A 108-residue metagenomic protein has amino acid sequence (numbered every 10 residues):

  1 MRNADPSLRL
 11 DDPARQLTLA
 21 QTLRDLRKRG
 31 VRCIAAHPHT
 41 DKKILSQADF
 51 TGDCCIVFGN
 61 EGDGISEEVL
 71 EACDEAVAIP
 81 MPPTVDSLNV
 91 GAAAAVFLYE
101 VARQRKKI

Functional and structural regions predicted by a protein language model:
M1-I108: Post-transcriptional modification and biogenesis factors for structured RNAs of the translation apparatus
